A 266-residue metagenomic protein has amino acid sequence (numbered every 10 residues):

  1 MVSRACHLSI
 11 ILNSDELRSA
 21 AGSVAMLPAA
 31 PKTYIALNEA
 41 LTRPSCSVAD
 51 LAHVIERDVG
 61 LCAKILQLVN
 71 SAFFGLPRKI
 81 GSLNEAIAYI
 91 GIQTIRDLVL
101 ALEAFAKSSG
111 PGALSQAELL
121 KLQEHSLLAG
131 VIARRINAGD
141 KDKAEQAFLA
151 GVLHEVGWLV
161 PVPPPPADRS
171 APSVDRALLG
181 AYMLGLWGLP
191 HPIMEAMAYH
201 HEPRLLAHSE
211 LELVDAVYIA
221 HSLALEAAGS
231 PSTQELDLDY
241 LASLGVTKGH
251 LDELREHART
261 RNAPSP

Functional and structural regions predicted by a protein language model:
M1-L238: Conserved alpha-helical "signature site" that marks functionally important helical segments or helix/loop junctions
V2-S19, Y240-P266: Terminal helices and disordered tails flanking the catalytic cores of nucleotide-processing hydrolases
